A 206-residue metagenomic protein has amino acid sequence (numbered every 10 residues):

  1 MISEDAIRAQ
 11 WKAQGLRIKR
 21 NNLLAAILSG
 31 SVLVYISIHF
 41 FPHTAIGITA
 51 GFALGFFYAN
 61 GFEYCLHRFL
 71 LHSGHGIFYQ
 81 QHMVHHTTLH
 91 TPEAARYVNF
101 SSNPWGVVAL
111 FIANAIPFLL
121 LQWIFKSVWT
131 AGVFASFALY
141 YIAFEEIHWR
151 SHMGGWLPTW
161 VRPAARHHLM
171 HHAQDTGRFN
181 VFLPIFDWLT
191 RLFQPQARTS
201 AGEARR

Functional and structural regions predicted by a protein language model:
M1-S29: Cytosolic-side membrane-entry/anchor segment at the start of a transmembrane helix
G15-N22, F41, T49, A53: A short N-terminal beta->alpha junction/helix N-cap motif
N21-H39, V108-L121: Hydrophobic core of alpha-helical transmembrane segments in multi-pass integral membrane proteins
A25-L28, F56, V133, F137: Hydrophobic alpha-helical transmembrane segments of polytopic
V34-F40, Y58-G61, A143: Hydrophobic membrane-targeting signal helices
V34-G51, L119-A131: Helix-coil boundary and interhelical linker segments in multi-pass alpha-helical membrane proteins
T44-N60, C65: Loop-to-helix transition at the N-terminal end of transmembrane alpha-helices
G61-R206: Membrane-embedded catalytic scaffold of the fatty acid hydroxylase/desaturase
